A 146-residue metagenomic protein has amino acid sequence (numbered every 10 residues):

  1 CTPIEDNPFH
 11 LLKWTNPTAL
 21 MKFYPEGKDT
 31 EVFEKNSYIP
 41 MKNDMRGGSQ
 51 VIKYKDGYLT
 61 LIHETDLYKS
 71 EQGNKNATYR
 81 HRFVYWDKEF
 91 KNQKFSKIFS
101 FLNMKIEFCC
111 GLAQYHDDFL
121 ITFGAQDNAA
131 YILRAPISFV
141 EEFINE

Functional and structural regions predicted by a protein language model:
C1-P3, S49-V51, C110-L112: Hydrophobic core register within WD40 beta-propeller blades
T2-N43, K53-K105, F123-E146: Beta-rich carbohydrate-recognition and catalytic domains
M104-A113, D117: A short, acidic, amphipathic alpha-helical segment used as a generic capping/interface helix at domain edges
